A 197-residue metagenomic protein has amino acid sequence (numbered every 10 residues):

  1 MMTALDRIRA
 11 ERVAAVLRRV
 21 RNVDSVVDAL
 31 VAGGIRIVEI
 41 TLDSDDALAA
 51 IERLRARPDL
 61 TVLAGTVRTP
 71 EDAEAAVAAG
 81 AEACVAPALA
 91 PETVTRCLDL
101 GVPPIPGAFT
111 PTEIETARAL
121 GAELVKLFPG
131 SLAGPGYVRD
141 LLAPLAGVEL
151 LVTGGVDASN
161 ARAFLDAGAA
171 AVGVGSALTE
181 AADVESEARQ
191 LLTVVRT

Functional and structural regions predicted by a protein language model:
M1-E82, L89, D99-L100, G147 (+3 more regions): Conserved N-terminal beta1-alpha1 strand-loop-helix module at the mouth
E39, L63, V85, I105-P106 (+2 more regions): Conserved beta-strand positions in the central sheet of alpha/beta enzyme cores
A49, E74, T95, E115 (+2 more regions): Alpha-helical elements of the RecA-like P-loop NTPase motor core of helicases
G65-T66, G107, G154: Short beta-strand-to-loop elements that line the ligand-binding cleft of bilobed periplasmic-binding protein-like
P87-L132: Histidine/lysine/aspartate-rich catalytic loop segments that bind and position anionic ligands
P91, A119-T197: Active-site/ligand-binding-proximal alpha/beta "capping" segment
